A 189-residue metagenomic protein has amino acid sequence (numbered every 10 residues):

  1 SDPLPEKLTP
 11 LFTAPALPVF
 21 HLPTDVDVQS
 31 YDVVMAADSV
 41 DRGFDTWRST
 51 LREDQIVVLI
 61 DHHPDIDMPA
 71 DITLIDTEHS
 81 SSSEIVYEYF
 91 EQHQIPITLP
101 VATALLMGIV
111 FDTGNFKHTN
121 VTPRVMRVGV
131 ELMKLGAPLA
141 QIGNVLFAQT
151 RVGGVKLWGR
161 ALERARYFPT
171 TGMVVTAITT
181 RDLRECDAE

Functional and structural regions predicted by a protein language model:
S1-S49, E53: N-terminal small/polar loop signature for handling phosphorylated ligands or for N-terminal nucleophile
S1-T9, V28-Y31, F111-E189: Hydrophobic helix-and-loop "lid/oligomerization" segment in the mid-to-C-terminal part of catalytic domains
V26-Q29, S49-R52, D67, I97-L99 (+2 more regions): Solvent-exposed alpha-helices and their adjacent loops that cap or buttress functional pockets in soluble metabolic
V33-M35, I56-I60, I72-I75: Hydrophobic/aromatic beta-strand patches that form the interior of the parallel beta-sheet core in alpha/beta enzyme
M35-D38, D61, G108, A177-T179: Short beta-strand segments
S39-R42, H63-D65, T180-L183: Short glycine-rich anion-binding loops that position phosphate/pyrophosphate groups of nucleotides and phosphorylated
F44-T46, M68, E185-C186: Short helix/loop capping segments that flank catalytic or ligand/cofactor-binding pockets
H62-V128: Short alpha-helices
